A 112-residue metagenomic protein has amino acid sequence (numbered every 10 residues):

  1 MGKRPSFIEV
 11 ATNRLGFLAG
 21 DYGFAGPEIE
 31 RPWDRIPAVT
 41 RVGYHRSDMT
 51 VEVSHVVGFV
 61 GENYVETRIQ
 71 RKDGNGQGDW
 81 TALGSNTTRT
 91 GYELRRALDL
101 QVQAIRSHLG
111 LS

Functional and structural regions predicted by a protein language model:
M1-S112: Intrinsically disordered, low-complexity regulatory regions enriched in serine/threonine/proline and acidic residues
